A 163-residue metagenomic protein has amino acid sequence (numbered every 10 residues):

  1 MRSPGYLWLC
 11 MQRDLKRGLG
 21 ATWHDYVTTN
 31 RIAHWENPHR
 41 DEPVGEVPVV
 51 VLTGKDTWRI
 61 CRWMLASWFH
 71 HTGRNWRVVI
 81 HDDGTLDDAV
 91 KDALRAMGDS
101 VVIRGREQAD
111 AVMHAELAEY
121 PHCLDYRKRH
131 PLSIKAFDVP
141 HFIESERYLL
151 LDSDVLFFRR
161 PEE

Functional and structural regions predicted by a protein language model:
M1-A66: N-proximal low-complexity "stem/linker" segments adjacent to membrane-targeting elements
V50-L52, H81, L151: Short hydrophobic segments within beta-strands
S67-N75: Short, acidic, metal-binding catalytic loop of nucleotide-sugar glycosyltransferases
N75-R77, R147: Residues at the starts of beta-strands that form the adenosine-phosphate
R77-G84: Short internal beta-strands
G84-K91: Short, charged/polar "capping" segments at the starts of alpha-helices and the immediately preceding loops
K91, R95-F142: Active-site-proximal specificity loops/subdomain of glycosyltransferases
P131, K135-E163: GT-A fold catalytic core of metal-dependent nucleotide-sugar glycosyltransferases, centered on the diacidic
